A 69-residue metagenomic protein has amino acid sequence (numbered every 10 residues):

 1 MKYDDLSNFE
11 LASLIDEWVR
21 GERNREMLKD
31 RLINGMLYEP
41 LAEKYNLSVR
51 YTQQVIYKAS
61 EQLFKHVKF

Functional and structural regions predicted by a protein language model:
Y3-R23: Short, Lys/Arg-enriched anionic-surface-contact patches
R20-N34: Short amphipathic alpha helix immediately N-terminal
P40-Y45: Short alpha-helical "recognition helix" segments of helix-turn-helix
R50: Key DNA-contact positions within bacterial/archaeal DNA-binding proteins
I56: Short amphipathic alpha-helical/adjacent loop interface patches that line ligand and macromolecule-binding sites
S60-K68: C-terminal flanking helix
